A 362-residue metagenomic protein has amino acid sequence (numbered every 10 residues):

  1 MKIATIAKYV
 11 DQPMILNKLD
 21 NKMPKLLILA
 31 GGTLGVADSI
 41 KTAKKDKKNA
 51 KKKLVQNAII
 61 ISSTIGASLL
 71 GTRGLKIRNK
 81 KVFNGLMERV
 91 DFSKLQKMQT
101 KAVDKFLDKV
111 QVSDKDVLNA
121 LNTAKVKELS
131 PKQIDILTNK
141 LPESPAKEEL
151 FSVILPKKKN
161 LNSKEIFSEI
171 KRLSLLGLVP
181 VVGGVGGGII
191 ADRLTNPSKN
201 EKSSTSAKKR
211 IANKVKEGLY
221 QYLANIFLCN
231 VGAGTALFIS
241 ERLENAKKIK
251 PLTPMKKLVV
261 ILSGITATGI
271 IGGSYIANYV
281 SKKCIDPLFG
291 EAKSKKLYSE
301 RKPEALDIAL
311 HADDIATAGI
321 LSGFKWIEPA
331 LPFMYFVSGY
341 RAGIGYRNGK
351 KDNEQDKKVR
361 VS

Functional and structural regions predicted by a protein language model:
M1-S362: Glycine-rich, hydrophobic membrane-spanning regions of integral membrane proteins that mediate transport
